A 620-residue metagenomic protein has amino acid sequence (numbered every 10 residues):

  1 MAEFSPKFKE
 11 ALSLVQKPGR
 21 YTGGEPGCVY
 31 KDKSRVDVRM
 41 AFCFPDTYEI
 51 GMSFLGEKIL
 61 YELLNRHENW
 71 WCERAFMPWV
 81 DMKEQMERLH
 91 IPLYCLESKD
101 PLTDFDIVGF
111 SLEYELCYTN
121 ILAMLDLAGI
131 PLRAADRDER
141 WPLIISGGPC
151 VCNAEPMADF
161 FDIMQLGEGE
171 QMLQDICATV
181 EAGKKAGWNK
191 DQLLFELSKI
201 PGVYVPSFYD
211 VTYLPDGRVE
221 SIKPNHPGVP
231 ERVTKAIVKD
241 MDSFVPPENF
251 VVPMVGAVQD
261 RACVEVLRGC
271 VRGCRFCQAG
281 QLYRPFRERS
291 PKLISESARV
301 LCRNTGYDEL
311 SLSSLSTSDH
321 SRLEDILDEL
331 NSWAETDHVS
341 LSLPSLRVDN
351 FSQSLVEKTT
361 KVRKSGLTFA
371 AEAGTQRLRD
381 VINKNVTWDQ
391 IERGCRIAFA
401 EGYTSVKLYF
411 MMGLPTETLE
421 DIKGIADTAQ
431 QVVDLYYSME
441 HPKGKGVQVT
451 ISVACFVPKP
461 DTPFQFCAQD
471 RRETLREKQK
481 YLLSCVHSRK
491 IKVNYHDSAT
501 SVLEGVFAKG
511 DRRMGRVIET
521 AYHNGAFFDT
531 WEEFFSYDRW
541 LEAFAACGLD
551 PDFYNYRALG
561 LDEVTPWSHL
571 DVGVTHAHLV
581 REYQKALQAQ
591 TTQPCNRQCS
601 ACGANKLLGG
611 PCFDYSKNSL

Functional and structural regions predicted by a protein language model:
M1-V29, S34, M40-F42, H487-L620: Radical SAM enzyme core and accessory elements
K9-A41, Y48-E49, P206, T212 (+4 more regions): N-terminal [4Fe-4S]-dependent radical SAM core
M40-D46, L64, V251-F276, C302 (+2 more regions): N-terminal pre-triad scaffold of radical SAM enzymes
F42-C43, T47, L116, R299-K407 (+2 more regions): Conserved SAM/AdoMet-binding glycine-rich loop
F54, G256-K292, A601-S616: Canonical Radical SAM [4Fe-4S] cluster-binding loop centered on the CxxxCxxC motif and its immediate flanking residues
E57, L89, L125, D159-M164 (+9 more regions): Short secondary-structure boundary/capping segments
N69-D81: A short beta-strand-loop structural module common to alpha/beta enzyme folds
P78-K223, P460-D511, E519-E532: Glycine-rich beta-alpha loop elements in corrinoid/cobalamin-binding modules across cobalamin-dependent enzymes
